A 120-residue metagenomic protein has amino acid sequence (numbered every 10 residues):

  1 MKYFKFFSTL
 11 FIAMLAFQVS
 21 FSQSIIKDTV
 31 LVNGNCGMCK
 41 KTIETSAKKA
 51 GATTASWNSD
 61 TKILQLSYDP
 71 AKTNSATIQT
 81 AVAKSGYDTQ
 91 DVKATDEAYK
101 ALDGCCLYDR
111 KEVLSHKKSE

Functional and structural regions predicted by a protein language model:
M1-I26: Bacterial Sec-dependent N-terminal signal peptides
S24-V32, Y99-K100: Immediate flanking context of iron-sulfur cluster ligation sites
V30-I63: N-terminal targeting signals for Sec/Tat export/insertion, comprising classic cleavable signal peptides
T42-T45, T77-S85: Short amphipathic alpha-helices in soluble, non-transmembrane regions that often serve as interface/regulatory elements
S59-S67, E97-D103: Surface-exposed aromatic
D69-T73: Helix N-cap motif at beta-to-alpha junctions
G86-A98: Conserved short beta-strand edge segments in small beta-sheet-based binding/regulatory domains
Y99-S119: Short, low-order "capping/linker" segments at domain edges
